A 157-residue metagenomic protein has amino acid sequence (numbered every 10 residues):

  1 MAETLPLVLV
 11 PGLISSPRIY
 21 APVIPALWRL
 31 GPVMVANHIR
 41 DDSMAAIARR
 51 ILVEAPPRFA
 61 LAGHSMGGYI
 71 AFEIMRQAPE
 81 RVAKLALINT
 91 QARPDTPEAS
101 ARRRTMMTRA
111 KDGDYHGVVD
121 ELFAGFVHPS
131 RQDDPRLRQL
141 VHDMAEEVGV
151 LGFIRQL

Functional and structural regions predicted by a protein language model:
A2-R50: Conserved HGGG/HGGXW glycine-rich cap/lid loop of the alpha/beta-hydrolase fold
E3-T4, A55-P57, E80: Active-site acidic short loop of glycosyltransferases
P22, E73-Q77: Active-site signature of alpha/beta-hydrolase-fold catalytic machinery across serine- and Asp/Cys-nucleophile hydrolases
I51, R103-M106, L122, F153: Generic structural signal for conserved hydrophobic packing positions in ordered secondary structure
L61-G63, I88: Short beta-strand immediately N-terminal to the catalytic nucleophile in serine-hydrolase-like folds
G63-G67, A71: Gly/Ala-rich beta-loop-alpha elbow adjacent to hydrolase catalytic centers
R76-Q77, R81-G117, R136, M144: Flexible "cap/lid" loop of the alpha/beta hydrolase fold
D95-E98, G113-L157: Conserved alpha/beta-hydrolase catalytic His-Asp/Glu region
